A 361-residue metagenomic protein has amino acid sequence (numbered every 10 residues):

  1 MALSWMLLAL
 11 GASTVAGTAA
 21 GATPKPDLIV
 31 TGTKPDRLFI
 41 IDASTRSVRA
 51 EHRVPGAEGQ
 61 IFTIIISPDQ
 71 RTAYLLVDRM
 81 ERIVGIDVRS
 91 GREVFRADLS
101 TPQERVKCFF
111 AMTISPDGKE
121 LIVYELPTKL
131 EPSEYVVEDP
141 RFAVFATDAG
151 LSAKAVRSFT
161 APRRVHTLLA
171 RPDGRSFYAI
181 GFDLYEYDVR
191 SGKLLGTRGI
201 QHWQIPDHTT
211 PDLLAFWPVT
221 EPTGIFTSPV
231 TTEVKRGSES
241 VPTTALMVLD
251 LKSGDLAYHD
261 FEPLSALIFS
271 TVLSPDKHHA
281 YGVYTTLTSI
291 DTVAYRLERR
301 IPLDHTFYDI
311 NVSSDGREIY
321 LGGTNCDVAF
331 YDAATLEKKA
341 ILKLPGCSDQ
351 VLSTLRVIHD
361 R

Functional and structural regions predicted by a protein language model:
M1-T14: Bacterial N-terminal signal peptides
S13, G17-R361: Predominantly soluble domains enriched in secretory-pathway, periplasmic, or organellar proteins
